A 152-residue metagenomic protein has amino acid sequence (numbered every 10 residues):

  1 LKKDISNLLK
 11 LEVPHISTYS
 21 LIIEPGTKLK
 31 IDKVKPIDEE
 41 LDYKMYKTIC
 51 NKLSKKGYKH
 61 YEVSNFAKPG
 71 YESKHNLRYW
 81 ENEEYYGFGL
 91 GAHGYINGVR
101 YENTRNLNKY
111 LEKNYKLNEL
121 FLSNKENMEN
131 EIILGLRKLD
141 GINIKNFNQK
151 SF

Functional and structural regions predicted by a protein language model:
L1-S151: C-terminal scaffold of the Radical SAM
